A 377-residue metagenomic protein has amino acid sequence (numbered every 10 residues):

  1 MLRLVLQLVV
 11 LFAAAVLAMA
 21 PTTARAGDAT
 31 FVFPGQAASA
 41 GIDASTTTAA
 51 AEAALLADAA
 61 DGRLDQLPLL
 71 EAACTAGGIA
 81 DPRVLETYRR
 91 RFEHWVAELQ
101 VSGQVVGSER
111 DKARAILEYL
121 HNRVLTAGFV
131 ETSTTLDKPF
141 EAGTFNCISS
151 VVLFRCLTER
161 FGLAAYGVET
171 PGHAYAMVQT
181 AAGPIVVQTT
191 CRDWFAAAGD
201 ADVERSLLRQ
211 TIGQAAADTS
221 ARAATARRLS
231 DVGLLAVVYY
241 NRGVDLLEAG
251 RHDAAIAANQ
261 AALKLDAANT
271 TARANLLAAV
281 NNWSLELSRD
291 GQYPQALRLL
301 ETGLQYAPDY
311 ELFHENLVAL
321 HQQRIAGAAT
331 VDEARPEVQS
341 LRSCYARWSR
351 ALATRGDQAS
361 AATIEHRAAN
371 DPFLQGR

Functional and structural regions predicted by a protein language model:
M1-L4: Positively charged n-region of N-terminal signal peptides that target proteins for export
Q7-A18: Bacterial N-terminal signal peptides
A24-R377: A structural boundary/capping signal
